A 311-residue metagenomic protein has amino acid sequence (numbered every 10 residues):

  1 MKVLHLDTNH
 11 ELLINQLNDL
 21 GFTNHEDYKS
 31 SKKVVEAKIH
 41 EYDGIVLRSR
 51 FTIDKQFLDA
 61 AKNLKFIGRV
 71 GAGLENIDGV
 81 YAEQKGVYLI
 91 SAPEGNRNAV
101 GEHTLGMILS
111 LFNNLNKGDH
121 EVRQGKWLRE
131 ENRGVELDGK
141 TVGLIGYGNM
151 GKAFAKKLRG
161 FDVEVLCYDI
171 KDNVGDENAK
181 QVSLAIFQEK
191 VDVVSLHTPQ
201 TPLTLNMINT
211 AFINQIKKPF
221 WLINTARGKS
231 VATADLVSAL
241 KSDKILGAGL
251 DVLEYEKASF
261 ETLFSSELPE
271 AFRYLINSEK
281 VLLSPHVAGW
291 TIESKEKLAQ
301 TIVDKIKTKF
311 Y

Functional and structural regions predicted by a protein language model:
M1, N132-K218: Rossmann-like dinucleotide/phosphate-binding beta-alpha-beta segment
M1-I90, F187-E189, N209-A211: An N-terminal-biased, well-structured beta-alpha scaffold segment characteristic of Rossmann-like dinucleotide-binding
F22, V87, A179, I245 (+1 more regions): Short, conserved active-site loop motifs that form the nucleotide-linked donor/cofactor pocket
R50, T198-Q200, A226-R227, L253-E254: Short glycine-/small-residue-rich Rossmann-like dinucleotide-binding loops
T52, G73, S91, G95-N96 (+3 more regions): Residue-level detector of alpha-helix initiation sites
K85, P93-T141, A153-K156: Phosphate-binding beta-alpha-beta segment of Rossmann-like dinucleotide-binding domains, i.e., the NAD(P)
P219, R227-Y311: Rossmann-like dinucleotide-binding domain for NAD(H)/NADP(H)
I223: Glycine-rich nucleotide-phosphate-binding loops and adjacent flexible coil segments
